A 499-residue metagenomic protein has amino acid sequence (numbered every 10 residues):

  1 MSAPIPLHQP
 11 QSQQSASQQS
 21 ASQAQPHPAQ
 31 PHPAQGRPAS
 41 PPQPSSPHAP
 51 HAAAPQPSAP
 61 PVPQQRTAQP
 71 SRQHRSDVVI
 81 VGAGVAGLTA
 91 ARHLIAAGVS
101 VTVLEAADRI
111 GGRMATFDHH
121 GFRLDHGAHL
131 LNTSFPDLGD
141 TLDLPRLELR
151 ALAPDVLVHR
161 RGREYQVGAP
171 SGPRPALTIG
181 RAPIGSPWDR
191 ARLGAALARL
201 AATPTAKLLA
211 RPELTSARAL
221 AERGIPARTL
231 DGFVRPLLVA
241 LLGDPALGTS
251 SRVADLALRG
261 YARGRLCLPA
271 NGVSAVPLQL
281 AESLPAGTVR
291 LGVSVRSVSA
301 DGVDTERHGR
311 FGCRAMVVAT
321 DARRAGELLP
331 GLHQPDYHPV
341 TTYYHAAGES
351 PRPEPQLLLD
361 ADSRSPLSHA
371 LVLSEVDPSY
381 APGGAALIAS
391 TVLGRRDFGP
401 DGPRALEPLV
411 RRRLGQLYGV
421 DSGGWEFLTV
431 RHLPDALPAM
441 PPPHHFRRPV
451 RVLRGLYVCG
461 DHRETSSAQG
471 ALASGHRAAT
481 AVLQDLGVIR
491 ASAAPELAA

Functional and structural regions predicted by a protein language model:
M1-V78, A96-A97, I489: Extreme N-terminal leader/targeting segments of oxidoreductases
S2-P6, R37, R296-R404, L417 (+1 more regions): Mid-domain catalytic core of redox enzymes that form a hydrophobic substrate pocket/lid adjacent to a catalytic redox
A3-H8, S12, P63-S71, S379-A499: Conserved flavin/dinucleotide-binding core of flavoenzymes
Q73-V103: N-terminal Rossmann-like FAD-binding beta1-loop-alpha1 element of flavoenzymes
I95-H119: Glycine-rich FAD pyrophosphate-binding loop
L130-P136, L208-L214, R218, R223 (+2 more regions): Short beta-strand to alpha-helix junction loop
L138-D140, L147-L247, A262: Mobile amphipathic helical/loop "lid" adjacent to a hydrophobic cofactor/ligand pocket
V253-R307, F311-A315: Helical element adjacent to the flavin cofactor pocket in flavoenzyme catalytic cores
